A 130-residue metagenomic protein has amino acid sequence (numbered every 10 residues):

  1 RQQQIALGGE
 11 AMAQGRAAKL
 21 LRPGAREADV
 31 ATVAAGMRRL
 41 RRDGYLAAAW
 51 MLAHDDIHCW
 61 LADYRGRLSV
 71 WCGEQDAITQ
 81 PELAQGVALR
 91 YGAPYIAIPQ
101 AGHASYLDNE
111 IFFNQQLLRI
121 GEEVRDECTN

Functional and structural regions predicted by a protein language model:
A6-D63: Conserved alpha/beta-hydrolase catalytic His-Asp/Glu region
R16, A49-L52, V87, F113-L117 (+1 more regions): Hydrophobic "lid"/C-terminal helical patch of Rossmann-like NAD(P)-dependent dehydrogenase/epimerase domains
L40, T79, D108: Residue-level signal for the nucleotide or nucleotide-sugar donor/cofactor binding architecture
W50, S69, P94-I96: Structural signal for short hydrophobic segments within the conserved structured cores of catalytic domains across
D63-Y64, V70-C72, D76: Short beta-strand/loop motif that positions the catalytic acidic residue of the alpha/beta-hydrolase fold
Y64, R90-Y91: Short, structured coil segments at secondary-structure junctions
A77-L83: Conserved alpha/beta-hydrolase "acid-adjacent" motif
Y91-N130: Catalytic active-site module of serine/aspartate enzymes centered on a nucleophile-bearing elbow/loop
